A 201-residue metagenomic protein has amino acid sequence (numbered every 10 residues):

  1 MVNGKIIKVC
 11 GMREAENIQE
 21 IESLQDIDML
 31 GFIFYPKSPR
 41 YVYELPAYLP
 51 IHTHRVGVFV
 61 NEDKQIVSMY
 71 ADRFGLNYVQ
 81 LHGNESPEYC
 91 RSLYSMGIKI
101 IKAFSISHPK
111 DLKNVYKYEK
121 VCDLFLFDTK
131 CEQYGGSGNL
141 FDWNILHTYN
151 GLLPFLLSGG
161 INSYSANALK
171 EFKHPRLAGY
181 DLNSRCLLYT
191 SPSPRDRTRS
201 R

Functional and structural regions predicted by a protein language model:
G4-M12, V58-N61: Active-site mouth loops of central-metabolism enzymes
G11, L157-N162: Glycine-rich adenosine-cofactor-binding loop
A15-L24, Q65-A71, L112-E119, N162-R176: Catalytic cores of alpha/beta
I21, V79, F125, D142 (+2 more regions): Conserved, mostly hydrophobic/aromatic
L30-I33, L124-K130, Y180-N183: Non-cysteine beta-strand/loop elements that form the S-adenosyl-L-methionine
G31-V42: Glycine-rich, proline-tolerant flexible connector loops at the mouths of alpha/beta enzymes
K37, I51-H52, V56, I66-A71 (+2 more regions): Conserved anion-binding
Y189-T198: Conserved small/polar residues in nucleotide/adenosyl-binding loops
